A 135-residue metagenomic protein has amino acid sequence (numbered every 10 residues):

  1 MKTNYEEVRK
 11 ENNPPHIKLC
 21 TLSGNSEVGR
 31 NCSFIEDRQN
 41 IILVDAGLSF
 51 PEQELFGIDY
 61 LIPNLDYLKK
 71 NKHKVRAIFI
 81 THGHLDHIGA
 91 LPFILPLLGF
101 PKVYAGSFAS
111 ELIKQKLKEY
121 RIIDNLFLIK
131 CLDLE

Functional and structural regions predicted by a protein language model:
K2-E11, A109-E135: Metallo-beta-lactamase
N12-K18: Short Pro/Gly-enriched beta-strand edge/turn motifs at strand-loop
H16, G29, L85-I88, S107: Conserved structured core elements
L19, I35, D45, H82-G83: Divalent metal-coordination and catalytic microenvironments
S23-N25: Short Gly/Pro-enriched turn/cap motifs at secondary-structure boundaries
E27-R30, Q39-I80, P92-P101, A105-A109 (+1 more regions): Pre-active-site segment of Zn-dependent metallo-hydrolases
H82-A90, L132-D133: Hydrophobic alpha-helical bundles that form the membrane domains of multi-pass transporters
